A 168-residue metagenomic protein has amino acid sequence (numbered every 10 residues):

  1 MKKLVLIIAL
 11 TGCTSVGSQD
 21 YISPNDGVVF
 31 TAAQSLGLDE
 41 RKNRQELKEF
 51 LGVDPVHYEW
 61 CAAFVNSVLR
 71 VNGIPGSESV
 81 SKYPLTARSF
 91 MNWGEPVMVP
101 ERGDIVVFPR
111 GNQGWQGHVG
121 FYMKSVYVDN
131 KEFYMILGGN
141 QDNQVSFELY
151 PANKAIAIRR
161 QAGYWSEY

Functional and structural regions predicted by a protein language model:
K3-G12: Sec-dependent N-terminal signal peptides
T14-S77: N-terminal capping segments
P24-V29, P75-S146: ...with weaker cross-activation on analogous glycine-rich loops/strands in unrelated enzymes
A152-Y168: Low-complexity, Gly/Ser/Thr/Pro-rich intrinsically disordered linker/tail segments
